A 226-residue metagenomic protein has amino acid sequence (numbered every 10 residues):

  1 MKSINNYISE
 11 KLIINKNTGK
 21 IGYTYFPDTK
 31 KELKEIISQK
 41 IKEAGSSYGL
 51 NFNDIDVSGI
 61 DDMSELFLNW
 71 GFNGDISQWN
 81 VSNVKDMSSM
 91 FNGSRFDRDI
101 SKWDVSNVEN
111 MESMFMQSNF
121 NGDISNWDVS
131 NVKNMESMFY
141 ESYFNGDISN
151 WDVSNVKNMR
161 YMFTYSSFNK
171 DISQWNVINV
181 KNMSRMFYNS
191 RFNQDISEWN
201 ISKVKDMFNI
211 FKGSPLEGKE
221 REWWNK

Functional and structural regions predicted by a protein language model:
K2-K226: Negatively charged
